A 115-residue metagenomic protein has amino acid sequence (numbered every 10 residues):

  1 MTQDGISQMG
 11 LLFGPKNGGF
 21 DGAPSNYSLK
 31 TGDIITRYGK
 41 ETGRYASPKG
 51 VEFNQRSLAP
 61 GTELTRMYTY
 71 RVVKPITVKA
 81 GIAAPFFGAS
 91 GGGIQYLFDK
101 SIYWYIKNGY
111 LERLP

Functional and structural regions predicted by a protein language model:
M1-P115: Catalytic toxin/effector domains delivered as secreted proteins or via bacterial secretion systems
